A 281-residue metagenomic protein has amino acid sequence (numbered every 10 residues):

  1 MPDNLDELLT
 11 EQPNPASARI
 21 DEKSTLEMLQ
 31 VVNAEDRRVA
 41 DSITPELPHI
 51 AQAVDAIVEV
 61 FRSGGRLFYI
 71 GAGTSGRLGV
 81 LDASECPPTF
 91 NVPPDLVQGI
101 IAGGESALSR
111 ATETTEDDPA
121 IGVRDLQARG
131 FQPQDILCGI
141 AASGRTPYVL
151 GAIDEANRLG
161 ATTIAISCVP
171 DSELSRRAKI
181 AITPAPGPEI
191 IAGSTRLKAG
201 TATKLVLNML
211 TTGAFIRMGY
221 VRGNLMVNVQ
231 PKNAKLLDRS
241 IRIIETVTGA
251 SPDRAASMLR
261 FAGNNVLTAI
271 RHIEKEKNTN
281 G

Functional and structural regions predicted by a protein language model:
M1-S42, E46: Cofactor-/ligand-binding subdomain signature composed of acidic, glycine-rich, tryptophan-containing flexible loops
V31-V39, G99-R110, R222, L237: Gly-rich Lys/Arg/Thr-decorated short loops/hinges at beta-loop-alpha junctions or inter-strand turns that position
P45-V60: A short, well-structured juxtamembrane/interface segment
P48, R110-A111, V229-A234: Active-site pocket-shaping loop/turn-to-helix segments
G65, A161, A250: Short glycine/serine/threonine/alanine-rich loop segments
F68-L205, A214-M218: Glycine-rich phosphate-binding loops that contact phosphosugars or nucleotide phosphates
M209, A214-G281: Short, amphipathic alpha-helical interaction segments embedded in low-complexity terminal/linker regions of eukaryotic
